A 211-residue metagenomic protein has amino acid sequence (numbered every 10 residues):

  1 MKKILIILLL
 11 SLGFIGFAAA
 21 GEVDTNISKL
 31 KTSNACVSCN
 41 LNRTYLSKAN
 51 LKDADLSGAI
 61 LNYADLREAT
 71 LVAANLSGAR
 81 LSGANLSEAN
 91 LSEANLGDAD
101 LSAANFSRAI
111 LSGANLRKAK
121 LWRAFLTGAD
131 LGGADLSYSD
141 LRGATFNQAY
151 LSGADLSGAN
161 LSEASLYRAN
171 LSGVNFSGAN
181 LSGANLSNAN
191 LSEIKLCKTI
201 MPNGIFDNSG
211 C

Functional and structural regions predicted by a protein language model:
M1-I4: Positively charged n-region of N-terminal signal peptides that target proteins for export
I7-I15: Bacterial N-terminal signal peptides
G21-C211: Tandem repeat scaffolds
